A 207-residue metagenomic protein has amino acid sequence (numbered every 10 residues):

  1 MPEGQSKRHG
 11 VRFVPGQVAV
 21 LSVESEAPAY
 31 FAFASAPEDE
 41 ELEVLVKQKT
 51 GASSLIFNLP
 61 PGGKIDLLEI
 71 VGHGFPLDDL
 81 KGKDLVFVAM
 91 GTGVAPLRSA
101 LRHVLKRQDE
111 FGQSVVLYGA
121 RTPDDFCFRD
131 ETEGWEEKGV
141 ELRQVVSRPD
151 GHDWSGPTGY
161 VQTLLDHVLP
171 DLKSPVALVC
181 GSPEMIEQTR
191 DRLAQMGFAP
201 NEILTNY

Functional and structural regions predicted by a protein language model:
M1-G63, R121-T122, R148: Ferredoxin-reductase
G51, Q113-Y207: Reductase modules of NAD(P)H-dependent flavoproteins
L59, G82, R98-R102: Acidic/glycine-rich phosphate/pyrophosphate-binding loops and surrounding catalytic core that coordinate Mg2+
I70-G82: A short, basic/flexible loop-to-alpha-helix module at the beginning of a structural domain
D79-D84, D171-S174: Short helix-loop-beta connector
F87-M90, L178-C180: Active-site-adjacent beta-strand anchor residues
K106-Q113: Conserved S-adenosyl-L-methionine
